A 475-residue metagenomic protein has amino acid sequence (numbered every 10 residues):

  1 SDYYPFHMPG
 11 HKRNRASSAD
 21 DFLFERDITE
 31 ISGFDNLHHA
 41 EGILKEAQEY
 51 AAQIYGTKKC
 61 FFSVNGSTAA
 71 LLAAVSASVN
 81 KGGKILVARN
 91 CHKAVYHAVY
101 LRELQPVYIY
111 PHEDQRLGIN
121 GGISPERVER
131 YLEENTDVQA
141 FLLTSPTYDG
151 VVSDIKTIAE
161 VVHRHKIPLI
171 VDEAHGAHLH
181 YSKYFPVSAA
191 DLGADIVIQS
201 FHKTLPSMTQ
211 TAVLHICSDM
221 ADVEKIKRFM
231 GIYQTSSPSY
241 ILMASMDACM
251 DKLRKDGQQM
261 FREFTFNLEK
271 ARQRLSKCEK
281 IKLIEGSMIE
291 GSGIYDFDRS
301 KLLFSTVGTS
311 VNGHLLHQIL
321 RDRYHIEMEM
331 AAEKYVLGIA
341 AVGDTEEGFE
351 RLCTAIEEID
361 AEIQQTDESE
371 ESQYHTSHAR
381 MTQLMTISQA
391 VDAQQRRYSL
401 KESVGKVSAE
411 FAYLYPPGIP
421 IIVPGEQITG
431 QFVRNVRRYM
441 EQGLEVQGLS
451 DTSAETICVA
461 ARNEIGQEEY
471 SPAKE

Functional and structural regions predicted by a protein language model:
S1-E25, Y413, P417, L449-S450 (+1 more regions): N-terminal glycine-rich, Lys/His-bearing helix-loop that initiates the first secondary-structure elements of many
R13, Y148, K203-T204, D219-A221 (+6 more regions): Short, glycine-/Ser/Thr-/acidic-enriched flexible segments
S18-A19, I54-T57, S67-S287: Conserved PLP-enzyme active-site core in the AAT-like
L23-G66: Conserved N-terminal alpha-helix of the aminotransferase class I/II PLP-enzyme fold
F61-S63, F141-T144, L303, L337-A341: Short glycine-rich or small-residue beta-strand-to-loop segments that form or flank ligand, phosphate, metal/Fe-S
E103, Y108, E441-T452: Short, compositionally biased
K270, S276-G448: Conserved C-terminal alpha-helix-loop-beta "cap" of PLP-dependent enzymes that closes/shapes the active-site mouth
